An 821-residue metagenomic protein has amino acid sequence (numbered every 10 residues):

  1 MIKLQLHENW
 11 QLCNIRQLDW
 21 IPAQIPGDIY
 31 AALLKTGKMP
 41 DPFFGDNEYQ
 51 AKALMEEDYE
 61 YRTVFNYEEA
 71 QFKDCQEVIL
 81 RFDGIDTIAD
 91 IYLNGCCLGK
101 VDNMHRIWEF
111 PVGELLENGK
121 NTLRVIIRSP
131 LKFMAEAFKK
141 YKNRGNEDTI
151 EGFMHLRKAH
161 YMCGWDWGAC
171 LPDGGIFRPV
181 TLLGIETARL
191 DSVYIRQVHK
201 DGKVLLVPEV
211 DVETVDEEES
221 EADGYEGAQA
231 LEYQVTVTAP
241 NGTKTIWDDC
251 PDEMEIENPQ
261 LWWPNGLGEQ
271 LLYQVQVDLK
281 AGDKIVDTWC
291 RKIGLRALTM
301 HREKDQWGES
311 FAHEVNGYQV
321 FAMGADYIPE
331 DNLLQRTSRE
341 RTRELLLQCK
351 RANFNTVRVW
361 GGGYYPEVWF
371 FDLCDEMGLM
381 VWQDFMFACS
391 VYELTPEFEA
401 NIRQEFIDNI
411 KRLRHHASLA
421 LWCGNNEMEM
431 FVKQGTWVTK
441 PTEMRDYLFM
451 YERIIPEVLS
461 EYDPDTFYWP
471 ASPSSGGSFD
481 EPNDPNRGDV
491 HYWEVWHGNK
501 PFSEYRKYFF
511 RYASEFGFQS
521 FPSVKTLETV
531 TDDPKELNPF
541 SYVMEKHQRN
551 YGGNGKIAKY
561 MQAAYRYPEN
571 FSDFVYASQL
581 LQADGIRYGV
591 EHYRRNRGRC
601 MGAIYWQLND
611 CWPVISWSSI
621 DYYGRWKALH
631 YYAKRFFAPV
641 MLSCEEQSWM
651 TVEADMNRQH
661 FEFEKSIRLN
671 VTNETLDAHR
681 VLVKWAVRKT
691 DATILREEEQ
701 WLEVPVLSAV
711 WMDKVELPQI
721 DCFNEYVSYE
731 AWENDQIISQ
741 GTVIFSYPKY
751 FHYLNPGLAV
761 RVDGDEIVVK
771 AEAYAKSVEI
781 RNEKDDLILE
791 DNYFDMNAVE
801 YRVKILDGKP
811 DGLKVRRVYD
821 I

Functional and structural regions predicted by a protein language model:
M1-T356, N486, R595-N596, R625 (+1 more regions): Secreted/periplasmic carbohydrate-active enzymes, especially glycoside hydrolases
L12-L18, Q24, P172-G175, W422 (+3 more regions): Substrate-binding clefts and catalytic carboxylate motifs of secreted carbohydrate-active enzymes
G45-Y49, F370, E481, I615-S618: A short acidic (Asp/Glu
T87-A89, L131-F133, H301, P329-N332 (+10 more regions): Flexible loop/turn segments at secondary-structure boundaries
H105-I107, D148, H160, C170 (+5 more regions): Active-site mouth of glycoside hydrolases
L116-E117, E314-V315, R412-H416, E504-K507 (+1 more regions): Extracellular/periplasmic catalytic domains that process cell-envelope and extracellular macromolecules
R128, I185, G362, E427 (+3 more regions): Flexible loop residues that form catalytic and substrate-binding hotspots at small-molecule/glycan-binding clefts
E376-L379, F387-A388, N609, A686-K689 (+1 more regions): Active/binding-pocket-proximal capping segment
